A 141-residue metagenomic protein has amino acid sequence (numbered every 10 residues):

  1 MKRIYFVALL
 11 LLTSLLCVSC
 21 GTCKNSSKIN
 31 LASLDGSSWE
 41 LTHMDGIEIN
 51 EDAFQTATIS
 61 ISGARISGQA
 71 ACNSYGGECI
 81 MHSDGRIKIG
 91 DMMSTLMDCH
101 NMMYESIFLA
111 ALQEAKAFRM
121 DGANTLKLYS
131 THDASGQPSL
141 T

Functional and structural regions predicted by a protein language model:
M1-I4: Positively charged n-region of N-terminal signal peptides that target proteins for export
F6-V7, L109: Short amphipathic alpha-helical "recognition" segments used for binding
A8-C17: Bacterial N-terminal signal peptides
V18-T141: Lipid interaction determinants
